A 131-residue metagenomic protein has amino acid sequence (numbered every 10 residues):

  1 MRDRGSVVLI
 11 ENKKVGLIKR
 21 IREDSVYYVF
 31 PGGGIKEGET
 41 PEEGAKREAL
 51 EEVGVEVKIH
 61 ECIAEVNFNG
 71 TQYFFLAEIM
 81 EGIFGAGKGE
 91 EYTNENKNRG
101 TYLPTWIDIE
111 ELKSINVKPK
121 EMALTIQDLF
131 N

Functional and structural regions predicted by a protein language model:
M1-V15, E37: Conserved N-terminal beta-strand and adjoining loop/helix that marks the start of the Nudix/MutT-like hydrolase domain
L9-I10, L17, A77, W106: Conserved hydrophobic "DFG−1" position in protein kinase catalytic cores
R20: Short loop/turn segments immediately following the C-termini of beta-strands
E23-V26: A conserved beta-turn-beta hairpin within the catalytic core of GNAT-like acetyltransferases that forms part
V29-F30: A short gly/proline-enriched turn/hairpin at secondary-structure junctions
I35-K58, V66-K118: Unchanged
K113-N131: Charged phosphate-binding loop/patch that engages nucleotide di/tri-phosphates or the phosphate backbone of nucleic
